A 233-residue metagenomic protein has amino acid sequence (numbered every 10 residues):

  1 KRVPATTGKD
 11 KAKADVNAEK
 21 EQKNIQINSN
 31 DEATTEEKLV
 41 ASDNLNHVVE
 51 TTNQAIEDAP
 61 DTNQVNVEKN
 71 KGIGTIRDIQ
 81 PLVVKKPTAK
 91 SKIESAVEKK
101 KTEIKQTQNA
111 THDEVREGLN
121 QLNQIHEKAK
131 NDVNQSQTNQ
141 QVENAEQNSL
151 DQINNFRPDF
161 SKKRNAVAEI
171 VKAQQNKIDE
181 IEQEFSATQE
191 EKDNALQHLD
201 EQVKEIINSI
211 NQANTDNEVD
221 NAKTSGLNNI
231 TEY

Functional and structural regions predicted by a protein language model:
K1-Y233: Amphipathic alpha-helical assembly segments used for oligomerization, scaffolding, or translocation
